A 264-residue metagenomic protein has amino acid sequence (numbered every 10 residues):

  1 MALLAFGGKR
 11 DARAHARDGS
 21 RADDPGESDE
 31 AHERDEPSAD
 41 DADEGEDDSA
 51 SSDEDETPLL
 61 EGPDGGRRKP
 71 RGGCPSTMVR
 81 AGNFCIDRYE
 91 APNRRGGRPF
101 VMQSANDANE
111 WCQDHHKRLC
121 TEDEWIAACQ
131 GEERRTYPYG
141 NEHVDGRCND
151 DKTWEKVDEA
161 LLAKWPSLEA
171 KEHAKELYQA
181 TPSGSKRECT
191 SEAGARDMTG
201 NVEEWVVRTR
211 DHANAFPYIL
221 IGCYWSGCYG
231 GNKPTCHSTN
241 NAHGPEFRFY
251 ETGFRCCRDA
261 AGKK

Functional and structural regions predicted by a protein language model:
M1-D64: Ser/Thr-rich, Pro/Gly/Ala-heavy low-complexity intrinsically disordered linkers and tails of secreted extracellular
L59-D123, A128-C129, G200: A short glycine-rich, aromatic-capped structural motif
G73-P75, T239-P245: Short, P/G- and charge-enriched loop/turn segments at secondary-structure junctions
C85, V206, R255-C257: Residues within well-ordered beta-strands of beta-sheet-rich folds
Y89-R95, L177-Y178, C236-N241: Short glycine/proline-rich turn/loop motifs
E90-N93, E132-E133, V207-D211, A260-K263: Acidic glycine-/aspartate-rich tracts in secreted/extracellular proteins
D107-N109, D114, R118-H237, Y250: Functional-site microenvironments in short loops/helix caps that host divalent-cation chemistry
Y250-K264: Short, structured beta-strand segments at or near domain termini in extracellular proteins/domains
